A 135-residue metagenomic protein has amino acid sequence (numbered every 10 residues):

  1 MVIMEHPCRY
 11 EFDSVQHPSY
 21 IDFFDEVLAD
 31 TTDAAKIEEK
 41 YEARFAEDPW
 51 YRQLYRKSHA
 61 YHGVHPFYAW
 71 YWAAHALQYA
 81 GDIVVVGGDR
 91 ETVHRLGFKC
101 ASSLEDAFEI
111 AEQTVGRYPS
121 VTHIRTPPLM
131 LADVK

Functional and structural regions predicted by a protein language model:
M1-K135: Metallocofactor- and cofactor-centric catalytic cores in central/energy metabolism, strongly enriched
